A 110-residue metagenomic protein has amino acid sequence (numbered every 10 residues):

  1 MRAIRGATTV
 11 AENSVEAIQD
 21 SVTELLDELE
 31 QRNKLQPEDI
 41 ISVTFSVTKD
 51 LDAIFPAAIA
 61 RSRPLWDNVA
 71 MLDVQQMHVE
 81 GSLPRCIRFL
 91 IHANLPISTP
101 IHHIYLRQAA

Functional and structural regions predicted by a protein language model:
M1-A110: Terminal domain-initiation and capping elements
